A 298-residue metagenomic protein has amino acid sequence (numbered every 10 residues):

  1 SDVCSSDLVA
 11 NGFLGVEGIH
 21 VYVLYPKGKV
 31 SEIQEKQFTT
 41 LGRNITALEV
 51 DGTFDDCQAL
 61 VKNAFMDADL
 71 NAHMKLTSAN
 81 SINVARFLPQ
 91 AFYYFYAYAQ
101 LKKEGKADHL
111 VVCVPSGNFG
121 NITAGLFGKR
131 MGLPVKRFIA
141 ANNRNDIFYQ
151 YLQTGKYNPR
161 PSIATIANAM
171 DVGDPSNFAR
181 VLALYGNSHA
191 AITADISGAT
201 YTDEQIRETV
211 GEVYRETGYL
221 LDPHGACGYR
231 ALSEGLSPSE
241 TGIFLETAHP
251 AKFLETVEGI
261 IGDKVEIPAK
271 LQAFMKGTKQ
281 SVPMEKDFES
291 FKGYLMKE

Functional and structural regions predicted by a protein language model:
D2-S5: Short, small-residue-biased leader/transition segments that mark boundaries at the very start of proteins
V9-F13, V61, Q90-Y98, N121-K129 (+3 more regions): Buried hydrophobic packing segments
V16-V21, G42-I45, A72-H73, K106-L110 (+2 more regions): Short coil/turn connectors at secondary-structure junctions
Y25, A140-N143, E246: Terminal amphipathic helices with adjacent charged low-complexity linkers/tails
Q34-I82, R86, I139-C227, I260-E298: Active-site/ligand-binding loops adjacent to catalytic centers
A59-N63, A72-K129, L133: Domain-scale recognition of functional cores that engage charged ligands
E240-E246, L254-T256: Mid-to-C-terminal catalytic subdomains of enzymes that bind/position adenosyl phosphate moieties or nucleic-acid
